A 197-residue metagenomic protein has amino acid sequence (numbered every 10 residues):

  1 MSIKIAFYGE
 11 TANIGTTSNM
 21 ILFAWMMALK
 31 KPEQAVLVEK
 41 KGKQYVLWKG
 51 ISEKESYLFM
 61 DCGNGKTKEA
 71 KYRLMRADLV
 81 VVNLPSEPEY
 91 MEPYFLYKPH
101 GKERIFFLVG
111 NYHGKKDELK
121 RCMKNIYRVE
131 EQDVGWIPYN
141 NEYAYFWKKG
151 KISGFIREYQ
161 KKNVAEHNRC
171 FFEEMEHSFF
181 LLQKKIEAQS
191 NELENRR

Functional and structural regions predicted by a protein language model:
I3-F59: Walker A/P-loop NTP-binding active-site region of P-loop NTPases, recognizing the glycine-rich GxxxxGKT/S
Y8, V38, L58-D61, V80-S86 (+2 more regions): Conserved beta-strand segments of the P-loop GTPase G domain that flank and frequently precede/overlap
I51-R73: Switch II (G3) loop of P-loop NTPases
E55-S56, R76-D78, E131: Short, well-ordered alpha-helix to beta-strand connector turns
K66-P88: Inter-motif core of Ras-like GTPase G domains
M91-Y112, L119-K120: Conserved C-terminal guanine-recognition region of P-loop GTPase G domains, centered on the G4
D117-R169: Beta-strand-loop-alpha "switch" segments that mediate conformational coupling across diverse proteins
K149-R197: NTP-binding/hydrolysis catalytic cores, primarily Walker-type P-loop NTPases
